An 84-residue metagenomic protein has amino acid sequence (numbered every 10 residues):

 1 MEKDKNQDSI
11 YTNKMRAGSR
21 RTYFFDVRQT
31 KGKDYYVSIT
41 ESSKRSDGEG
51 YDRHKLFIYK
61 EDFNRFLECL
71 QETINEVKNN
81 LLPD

Functional and structural regions predicted by a protein language model:
M1-D84: Positively charged, low-complexity terminal tracts and the immediately adjacent first secondary-structure elements
